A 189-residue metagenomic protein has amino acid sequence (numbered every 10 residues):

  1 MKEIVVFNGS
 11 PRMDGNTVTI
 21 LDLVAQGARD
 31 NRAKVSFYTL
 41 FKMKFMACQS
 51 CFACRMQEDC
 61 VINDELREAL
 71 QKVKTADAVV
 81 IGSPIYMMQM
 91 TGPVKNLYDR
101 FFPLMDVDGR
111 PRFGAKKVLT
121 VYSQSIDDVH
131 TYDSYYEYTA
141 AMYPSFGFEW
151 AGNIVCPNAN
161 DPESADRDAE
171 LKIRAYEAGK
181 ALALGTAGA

Functional and structural regions predicted by a protein language model:
K2-A33: N-terminal beta1-alpha1 ligand-phosphate binding loop
G9, D30, A140-A189: Glycine-rich phosphate/pyrophosphate-binding loop and the adjoining helix
V18-D22, D133-Y136, K172: Short amphipathic alpha-helical segment that frequently serves as the phosphate-/nucleotide-binding helix
A33-M43: A short beta-strand-loop structural module common to alpha/beta enzyme folds
K34-S36, D59, E149-G152: Conserved beta-strand segments of alpha/beta enzyme cores
M43-L70: Cysteine-cluster motifs in flexible loop/terminal segments that predominantly coordinate metals
V61-P144: Helix-loop-strand module that forms the ligand-binding subsite of alpha/beta enzymes
